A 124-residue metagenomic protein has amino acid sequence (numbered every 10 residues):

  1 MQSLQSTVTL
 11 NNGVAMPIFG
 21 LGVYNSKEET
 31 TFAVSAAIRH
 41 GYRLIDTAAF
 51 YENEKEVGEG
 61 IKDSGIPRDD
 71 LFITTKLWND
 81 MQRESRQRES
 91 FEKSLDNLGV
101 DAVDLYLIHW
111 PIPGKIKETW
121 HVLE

Functional and structural regions predicted by a protein language model:
M1-L71, D101, V122: N-terminal binding-site loop/beta-alpha segment at the start of enzyme catalytic domains that lines or forms
Y24-S26, A48-F50, K76-D80, I108-P111: Active-site beta-loop-alpha junctions enriched in small/polar residues
K27, K55, K62, K76 (+2 more regions): Context-gated lysine
Q82-E124: Glycine/proline-rich, positively charged, aromatic-decorated active-site loop/lid region on the catalytic face
